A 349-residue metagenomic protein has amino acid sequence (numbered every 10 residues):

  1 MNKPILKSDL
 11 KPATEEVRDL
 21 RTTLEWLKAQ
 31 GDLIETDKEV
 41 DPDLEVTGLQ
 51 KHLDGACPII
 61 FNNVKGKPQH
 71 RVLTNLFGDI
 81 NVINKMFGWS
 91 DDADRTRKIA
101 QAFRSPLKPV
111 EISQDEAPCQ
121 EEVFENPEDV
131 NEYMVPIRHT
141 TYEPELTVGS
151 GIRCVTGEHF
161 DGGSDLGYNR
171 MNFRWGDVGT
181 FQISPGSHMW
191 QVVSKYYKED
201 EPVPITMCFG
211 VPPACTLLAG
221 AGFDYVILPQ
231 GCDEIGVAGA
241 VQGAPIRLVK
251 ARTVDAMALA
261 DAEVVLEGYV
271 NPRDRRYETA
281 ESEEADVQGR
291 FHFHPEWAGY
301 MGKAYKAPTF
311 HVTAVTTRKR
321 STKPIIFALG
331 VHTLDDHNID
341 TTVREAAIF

Functional and structural regions predicted by a protein language model:
N2-T309, T313-F349: Extended, highly charged
